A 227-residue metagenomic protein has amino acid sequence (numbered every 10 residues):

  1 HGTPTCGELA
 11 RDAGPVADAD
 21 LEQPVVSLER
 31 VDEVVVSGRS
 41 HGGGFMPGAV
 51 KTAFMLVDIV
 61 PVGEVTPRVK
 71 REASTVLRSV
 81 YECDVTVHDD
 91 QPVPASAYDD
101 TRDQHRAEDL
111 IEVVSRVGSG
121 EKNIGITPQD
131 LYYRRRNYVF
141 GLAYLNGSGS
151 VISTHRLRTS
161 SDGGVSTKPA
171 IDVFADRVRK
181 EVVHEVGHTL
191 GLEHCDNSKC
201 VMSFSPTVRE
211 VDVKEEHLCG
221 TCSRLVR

Functional and structural regions predicted by a protein language model:
T3-T5, A10-A19, V25-S27, S37-S40 (+1 more regions): Short linear motifs in low-complexity or flexible loops
E8, V25, D130-Y132, V139 (+3 more regions): Residue-level preference for alpha-helix termini and adjacent loops
A49-V50, M55: Haloarchaeal acidic low-complexity proteome signature biased toward cell-envelope/secretome components but also
M55-V65: Fold-level signature of zinc-dependent metallopeptidase catalytic domains
G63-E181, E193: Metzincin-family zinc-dependent endopeptidase catalytic domain
S166-R227: The catalytic-center signature of Zn2+-dependent metalloproteases
